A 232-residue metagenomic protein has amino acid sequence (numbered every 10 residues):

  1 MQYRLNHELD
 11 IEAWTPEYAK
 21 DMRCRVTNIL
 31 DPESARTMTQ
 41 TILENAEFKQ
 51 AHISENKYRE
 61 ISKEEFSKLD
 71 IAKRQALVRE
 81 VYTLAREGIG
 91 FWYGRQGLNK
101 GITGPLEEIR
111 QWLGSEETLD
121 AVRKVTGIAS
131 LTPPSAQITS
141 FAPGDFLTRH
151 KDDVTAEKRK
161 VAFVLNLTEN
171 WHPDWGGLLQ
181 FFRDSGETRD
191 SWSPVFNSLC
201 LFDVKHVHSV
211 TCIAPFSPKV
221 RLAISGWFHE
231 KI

Functional and structural regions predicted by a protein language model:
M1-C200, K205-I232: Fe(II)/2-oxoglutarate oxygenase catalytic core
